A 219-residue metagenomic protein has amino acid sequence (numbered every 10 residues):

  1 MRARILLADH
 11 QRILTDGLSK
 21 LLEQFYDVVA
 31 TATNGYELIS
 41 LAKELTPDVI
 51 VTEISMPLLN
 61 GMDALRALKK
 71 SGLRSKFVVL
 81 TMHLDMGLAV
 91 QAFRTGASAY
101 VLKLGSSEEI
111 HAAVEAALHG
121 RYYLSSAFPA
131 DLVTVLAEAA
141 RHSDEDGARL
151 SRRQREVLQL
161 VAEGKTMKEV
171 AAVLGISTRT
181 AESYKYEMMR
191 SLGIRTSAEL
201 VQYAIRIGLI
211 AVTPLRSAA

Functional and structural regions predicted by a protein language model:
R12-A30: Two-component/phosphorelay signaling modules centered on CheY-like receiver
N34-E37, L58-D63, L84: Acidic catalytic/metal-coordinating carboxylates
S40, M62-R74: Short amphipathic alpha-helix used as the core "switch/output" element in two-component signaling
L45-V51: Active-site beta3 strand of CheY-like receiver
E53, T81: Active-site residues of response regulator receiver
G87-R94, S98-R152, E156, R206-V212: Short, flexible helix-to-coil linker/hinge segments that flank and couple to helix-turn-helix
G164-E199: Recognition helix of helix-turn-helix DNA-binding domains
Y186-A219: Basic, Lys/Arg-enriched C-terminal extension of HTH/homeodomain DNA-binding domains
